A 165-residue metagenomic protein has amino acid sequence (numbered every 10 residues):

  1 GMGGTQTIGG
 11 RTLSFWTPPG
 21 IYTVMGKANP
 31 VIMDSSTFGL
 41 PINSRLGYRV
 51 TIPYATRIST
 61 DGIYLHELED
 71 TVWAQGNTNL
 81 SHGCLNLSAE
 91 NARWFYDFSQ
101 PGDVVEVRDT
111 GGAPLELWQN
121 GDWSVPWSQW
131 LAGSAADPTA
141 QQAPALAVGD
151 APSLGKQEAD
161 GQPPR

Functional and structural regions predicted by a protein language model:
G1-R11: A structural motif detector for short, solvent-exposed N-terminal "entry" segments of globular domains
T7, S14-P19, G26-R165: Exported/periplasmic cell-wall-interacting domains
